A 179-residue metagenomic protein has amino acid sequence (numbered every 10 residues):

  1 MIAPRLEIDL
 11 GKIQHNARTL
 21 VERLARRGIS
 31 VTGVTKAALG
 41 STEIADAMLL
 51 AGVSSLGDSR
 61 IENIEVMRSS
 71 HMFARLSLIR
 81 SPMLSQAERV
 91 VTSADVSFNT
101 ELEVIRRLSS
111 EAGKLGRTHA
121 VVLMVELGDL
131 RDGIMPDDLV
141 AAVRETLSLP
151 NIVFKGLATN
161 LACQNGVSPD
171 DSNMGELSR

Functional and structural regions predicted by a protein language model:
M1-M83, R89-S93: A charged N-terminal "starter" segment
I13-H15, I64-V66, S70, E103-R117 (+1 more regions): Active-site-adjacent beta->alpha loops and helix N-cap segments on the catalytic face of soluble alpha/beta enzymes
A25-R27, S70-M72, G113-T118, L147-V153: Short helix-capping segments at alpha-helix termini
G28-T32, S54-S55, R75-S77, V96-S97 (+2 more regions): Structural preference for beta-strand elements that scaffold enzyme active sites
K36-G40, I61-E62, I79-L84, T100-E103 (+2 more regions): Active-site beta-loop-alpha junctions enriched in small/polar residues
T42-A47, M67-R68, E88, I105-G113 (+2 more regions): Distinct, well-ordered alpha-helical segments
A87, T92-L130: A generic, well-ordered mixed alpha/beta core segment in the N-terminal half of proteins
R117-A120, V125-R179: Active-site loop/helix belt of alpha/beta enzymes
